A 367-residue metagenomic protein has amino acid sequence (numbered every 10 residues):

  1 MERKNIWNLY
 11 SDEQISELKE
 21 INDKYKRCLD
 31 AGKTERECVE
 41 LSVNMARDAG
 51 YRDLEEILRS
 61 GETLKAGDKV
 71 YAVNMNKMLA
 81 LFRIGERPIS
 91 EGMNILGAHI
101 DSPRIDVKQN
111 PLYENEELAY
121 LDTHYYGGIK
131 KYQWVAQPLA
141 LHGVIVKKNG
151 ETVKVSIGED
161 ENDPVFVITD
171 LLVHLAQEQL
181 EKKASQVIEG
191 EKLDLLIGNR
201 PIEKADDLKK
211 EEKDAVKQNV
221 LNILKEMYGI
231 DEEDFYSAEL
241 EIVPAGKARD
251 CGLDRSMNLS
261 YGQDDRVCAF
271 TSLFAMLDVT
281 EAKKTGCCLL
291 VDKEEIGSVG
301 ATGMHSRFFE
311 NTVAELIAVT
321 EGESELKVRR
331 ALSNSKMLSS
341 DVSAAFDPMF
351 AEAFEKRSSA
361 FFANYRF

Functional and structural regions predicted by a protein language model:
M1-F367: N-terminal hydrophobic/helix-forming segments and targeting peptides
